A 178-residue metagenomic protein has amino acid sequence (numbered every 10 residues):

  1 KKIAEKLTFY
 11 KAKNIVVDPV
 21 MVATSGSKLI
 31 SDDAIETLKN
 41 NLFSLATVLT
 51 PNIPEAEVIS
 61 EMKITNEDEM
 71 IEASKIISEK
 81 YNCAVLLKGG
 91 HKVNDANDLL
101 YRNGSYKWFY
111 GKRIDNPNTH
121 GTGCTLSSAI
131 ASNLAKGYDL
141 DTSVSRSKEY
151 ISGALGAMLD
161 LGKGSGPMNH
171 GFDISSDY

Functional and structural regions predicted by a protein language model:
K1-S44: Glycine/small-residue-rich loop that forms an oxyanion/phosphate-binding "nest" at active or ligand-binding sites
K13-I15, K28, T47-V48, C83-L86 (+3 more regions): Structural motif
M21-A23, G90-V93, R113-D115, K148-I151: Glycine-rich beta-alpha junction loops
D32-Y106: Conserved phosphate/ATP/ADP-binding segment of small-molecule kinases
E57-V58, N116-L140: Short, small-residue alpha-helix embedded
K63-M70, A135-S145: Short, charged, surface-exposed loops that flank catalytic or proteolytic processing sites
Y106-H120: Short pre-catalytic strand/loop immediately N-terminal to key active-site residues, enriched for Gly-Thr
D141-Y178: Charged C-terminal helix
